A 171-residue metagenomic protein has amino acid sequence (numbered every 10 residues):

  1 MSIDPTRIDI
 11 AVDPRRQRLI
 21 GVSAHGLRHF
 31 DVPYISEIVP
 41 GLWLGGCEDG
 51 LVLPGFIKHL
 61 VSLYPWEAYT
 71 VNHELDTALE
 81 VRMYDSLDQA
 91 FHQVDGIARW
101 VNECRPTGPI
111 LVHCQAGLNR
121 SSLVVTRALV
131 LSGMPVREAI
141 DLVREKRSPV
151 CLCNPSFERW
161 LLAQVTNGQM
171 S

Functional and structural regions predicted by a protein language model:
M1-R28: N-terminal glycine-/charge-rich "phosphate-binding" loop or analogous flexible N-terminal tail
T6, P14-Q17, N119, T126 (+1 more regions): Short, intrinsically disordered low-complexity segments
S23-P109, R127-W160: Cysteine-based protein phosphatase catalytic domain of the PTP/DSP
G108-T126: A phosphate-binding catalytic loop at a beta-strand-loop-alpha-helix junction that coordinates phosphoryl groups
T166-S171: C-terminal domain-closing interface element
